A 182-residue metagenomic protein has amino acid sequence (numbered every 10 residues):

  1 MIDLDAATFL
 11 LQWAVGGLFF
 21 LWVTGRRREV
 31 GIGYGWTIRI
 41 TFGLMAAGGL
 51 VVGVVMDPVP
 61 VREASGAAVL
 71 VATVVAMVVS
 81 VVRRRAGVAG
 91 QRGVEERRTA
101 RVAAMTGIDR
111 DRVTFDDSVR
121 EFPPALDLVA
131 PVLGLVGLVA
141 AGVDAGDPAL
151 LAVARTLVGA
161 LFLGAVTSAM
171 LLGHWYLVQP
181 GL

Functional and structural regions predicted by a protein language model:
M1-V15, A154-G159: Hydrophobic transmembrane alpha-helical segments in integral membrane proteins
I2, P58-S65, L151-L157: Interfacial loop-to-helix junctions that mark the boundaries of transmembrane helices in multi-pass membrane
D3, W22-Y34, P58-V61: An N-terminus-focused feature that recognizes amino-terminal "leader" regions
T8-E29, S168-M170: N-terminal signal-anchor/start-transfer transmembrane helix
W13, G66-A72, V158-A160: Hydrophobic core segments of alpha-helical transmembrane domains in multi-pass membrane proteins
R26-T37, D147-L151, P180-G181: Membrane-interface helix-boundary motifs at transmembrane edges
Y34-A104, D116-P123, V139-D144: Membrane-interface helix-loop-helix modules in multi-pass inner-membrane proteins
R84-L182: Long, contiguous internal "core" modules enriched in hydrophobic/ aromatic residues
